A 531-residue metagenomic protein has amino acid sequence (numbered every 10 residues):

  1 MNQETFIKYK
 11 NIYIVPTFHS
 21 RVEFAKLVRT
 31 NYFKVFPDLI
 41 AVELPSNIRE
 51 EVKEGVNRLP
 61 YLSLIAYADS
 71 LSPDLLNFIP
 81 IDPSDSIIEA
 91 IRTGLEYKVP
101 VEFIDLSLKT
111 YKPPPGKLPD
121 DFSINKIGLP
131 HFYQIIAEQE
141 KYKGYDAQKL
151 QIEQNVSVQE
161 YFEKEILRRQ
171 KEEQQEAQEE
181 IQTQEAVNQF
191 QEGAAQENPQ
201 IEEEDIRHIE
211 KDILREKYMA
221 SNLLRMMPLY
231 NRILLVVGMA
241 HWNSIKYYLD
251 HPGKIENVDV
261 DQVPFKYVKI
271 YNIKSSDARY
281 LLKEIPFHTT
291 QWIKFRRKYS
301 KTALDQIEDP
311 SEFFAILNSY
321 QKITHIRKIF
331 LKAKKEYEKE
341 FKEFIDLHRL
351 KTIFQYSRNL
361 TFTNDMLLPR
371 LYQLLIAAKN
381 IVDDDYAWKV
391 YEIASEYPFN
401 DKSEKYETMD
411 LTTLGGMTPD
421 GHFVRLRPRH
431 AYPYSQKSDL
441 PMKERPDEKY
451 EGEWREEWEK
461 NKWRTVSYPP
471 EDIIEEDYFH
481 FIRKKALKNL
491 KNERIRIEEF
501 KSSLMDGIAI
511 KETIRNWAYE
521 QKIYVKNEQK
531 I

Functional and structural regions predicted by a protein language model:
M1-I531: Compositional signal for N-terminal targeting/processing segments
